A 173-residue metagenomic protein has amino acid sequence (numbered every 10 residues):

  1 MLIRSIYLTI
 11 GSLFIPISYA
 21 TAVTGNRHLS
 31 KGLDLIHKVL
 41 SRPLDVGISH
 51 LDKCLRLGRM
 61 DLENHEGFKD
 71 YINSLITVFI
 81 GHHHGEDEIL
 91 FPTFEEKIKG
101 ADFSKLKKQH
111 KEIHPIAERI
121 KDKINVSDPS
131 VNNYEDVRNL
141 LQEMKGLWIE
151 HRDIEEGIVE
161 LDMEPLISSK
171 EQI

Functional and structural regions predicted by a protein language model:
L2-I173: Small-residue-biased structural context
